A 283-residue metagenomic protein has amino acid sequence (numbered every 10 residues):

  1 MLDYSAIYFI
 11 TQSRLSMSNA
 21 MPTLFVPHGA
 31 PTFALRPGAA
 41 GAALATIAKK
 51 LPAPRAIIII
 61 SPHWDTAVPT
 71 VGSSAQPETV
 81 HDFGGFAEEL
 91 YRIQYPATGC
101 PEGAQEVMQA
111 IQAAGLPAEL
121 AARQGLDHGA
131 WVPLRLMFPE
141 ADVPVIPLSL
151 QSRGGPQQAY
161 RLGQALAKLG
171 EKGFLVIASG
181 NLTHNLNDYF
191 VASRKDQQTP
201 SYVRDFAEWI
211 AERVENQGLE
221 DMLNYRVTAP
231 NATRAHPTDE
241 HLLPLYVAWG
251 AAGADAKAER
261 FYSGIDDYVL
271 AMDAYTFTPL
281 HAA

Functional and structural regions predicted by a protein language model:
I7-S16: Short, Lys/Arg-enriched N-terminal segments with co-localized hydrophobic residues within the first ~10-30 amino acids
S18-A114, A118: A short aromatic-anchored loop/beta-hairpin motif
P22-V26, A56-S61, L148, L169-L182 (+1 more regions): Beta-strand elements within well-structured catalytic alpha/beta cores of enzymes that handle phosphate/sulfate esters
L24-F25, D82-E89, F138-P147, L223: Short, basic/glycine-rich phosphate-binding loops at helix/coil junctions that contact nucleotide phosphates
L90-T98, A121, S149-P156, A232: Flexible, glycine/proline-enriched loop segments at strand-loop-helix junctions that form or flank small-ligand binding
A104-Y160, A165: Internal, conserved structured core segments that host functional sites
Q109, A113, V143-P144, G154 (+3 more regions): Surface-exposed, charge/polar-rich loops and edge strands
